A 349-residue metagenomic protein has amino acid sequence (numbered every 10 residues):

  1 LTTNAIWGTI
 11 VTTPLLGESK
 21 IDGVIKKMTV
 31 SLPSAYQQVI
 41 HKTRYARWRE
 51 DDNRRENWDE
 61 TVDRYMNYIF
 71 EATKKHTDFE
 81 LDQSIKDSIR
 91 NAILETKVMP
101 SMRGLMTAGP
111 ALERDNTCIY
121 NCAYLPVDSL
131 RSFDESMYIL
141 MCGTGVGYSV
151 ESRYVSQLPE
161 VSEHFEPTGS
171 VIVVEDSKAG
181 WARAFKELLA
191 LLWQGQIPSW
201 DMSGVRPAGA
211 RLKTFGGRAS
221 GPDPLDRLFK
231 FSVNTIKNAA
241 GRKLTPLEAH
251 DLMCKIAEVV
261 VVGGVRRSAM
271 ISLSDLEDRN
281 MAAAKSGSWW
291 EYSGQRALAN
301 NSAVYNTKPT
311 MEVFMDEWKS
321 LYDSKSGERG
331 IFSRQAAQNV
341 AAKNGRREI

Functional and structural regions predicted by a protein language model:
T2-I349: Extended catalytic cores of very large enzyme megasubunits
